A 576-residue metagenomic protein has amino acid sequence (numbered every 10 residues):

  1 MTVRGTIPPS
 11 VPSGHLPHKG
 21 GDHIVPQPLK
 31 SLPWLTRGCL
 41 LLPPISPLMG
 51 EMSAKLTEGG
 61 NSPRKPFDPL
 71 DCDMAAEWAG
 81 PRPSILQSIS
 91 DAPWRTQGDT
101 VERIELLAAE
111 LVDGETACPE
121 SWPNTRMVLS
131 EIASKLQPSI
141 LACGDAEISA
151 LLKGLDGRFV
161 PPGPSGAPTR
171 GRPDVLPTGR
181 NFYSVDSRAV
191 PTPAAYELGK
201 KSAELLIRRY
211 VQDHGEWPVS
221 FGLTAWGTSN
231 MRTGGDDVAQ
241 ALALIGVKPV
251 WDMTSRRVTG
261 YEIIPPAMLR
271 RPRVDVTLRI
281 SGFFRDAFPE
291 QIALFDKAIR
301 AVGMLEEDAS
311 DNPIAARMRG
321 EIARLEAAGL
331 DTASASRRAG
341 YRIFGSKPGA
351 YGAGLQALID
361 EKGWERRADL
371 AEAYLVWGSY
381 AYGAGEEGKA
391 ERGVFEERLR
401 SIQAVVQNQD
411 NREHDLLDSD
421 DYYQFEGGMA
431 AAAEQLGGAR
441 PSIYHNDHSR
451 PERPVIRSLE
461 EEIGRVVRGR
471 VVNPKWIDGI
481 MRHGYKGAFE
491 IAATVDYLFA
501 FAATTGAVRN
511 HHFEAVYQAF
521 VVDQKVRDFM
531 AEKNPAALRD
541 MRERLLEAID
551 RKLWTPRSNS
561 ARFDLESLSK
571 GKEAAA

Functional and structural regions predicted by a protein language model:
M1-T2, P63-A576: Ligand/cofactor-recognition surfaces for anionic moieties
V3-S10: Short, exposed "boundary/linker" segments that immediately precede the start of a downstream structural module
G20-G21, G50-E51: Glycine-biased, low-complexity coil/linker segments
H23-P33, A54-S62: Short, tandemly repeated low-complexity microdomains enriched for cysteine and small residues
L35-S46: Extended, structured, electrostatic nucleic-acid-contact surfaces
